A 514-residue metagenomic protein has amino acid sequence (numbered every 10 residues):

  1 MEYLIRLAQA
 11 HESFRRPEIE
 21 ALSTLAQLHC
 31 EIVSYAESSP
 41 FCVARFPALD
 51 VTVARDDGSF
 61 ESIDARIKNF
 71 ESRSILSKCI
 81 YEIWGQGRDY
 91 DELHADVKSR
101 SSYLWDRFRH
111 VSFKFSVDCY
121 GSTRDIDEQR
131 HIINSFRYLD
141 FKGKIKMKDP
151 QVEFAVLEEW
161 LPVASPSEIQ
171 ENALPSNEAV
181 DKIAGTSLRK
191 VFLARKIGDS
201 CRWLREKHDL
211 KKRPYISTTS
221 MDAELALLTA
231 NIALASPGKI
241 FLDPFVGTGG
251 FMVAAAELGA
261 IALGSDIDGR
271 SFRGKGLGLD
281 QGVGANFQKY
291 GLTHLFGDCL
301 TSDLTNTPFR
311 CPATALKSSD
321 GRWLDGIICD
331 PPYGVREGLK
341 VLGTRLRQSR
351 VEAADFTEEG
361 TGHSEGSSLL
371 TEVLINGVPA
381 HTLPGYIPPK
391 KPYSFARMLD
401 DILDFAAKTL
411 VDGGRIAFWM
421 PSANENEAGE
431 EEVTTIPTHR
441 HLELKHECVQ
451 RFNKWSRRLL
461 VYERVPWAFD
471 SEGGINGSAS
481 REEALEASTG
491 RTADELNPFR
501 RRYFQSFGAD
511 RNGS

Functional and structural regions predicted by a protein language model:
M1-K68, Y120-T123, M147-Q151, A155-S514: Class I S-adenosyl-L-methionine-dependent methyltransferase catalytic core
Q9-R16, G87-H94, S122-R130: Generic detection of long, well-ordered alpha-helical segments
L22, D96-R100, S135, L139 (+1 more regions): Residues that form generic nucleotide/phosphate-binding pockets
A36-R107: Conserved AdoMet
H110, I132-Y138, D149, T229: Conserved class I S-adenosyl-L-methionine
H110-S112, G238: Phosphate-coordination loops involved in phosphoryl transfer and adenosine-cofactor binding
G121-K144: Short, hydrophobic/π-rich interface segment
